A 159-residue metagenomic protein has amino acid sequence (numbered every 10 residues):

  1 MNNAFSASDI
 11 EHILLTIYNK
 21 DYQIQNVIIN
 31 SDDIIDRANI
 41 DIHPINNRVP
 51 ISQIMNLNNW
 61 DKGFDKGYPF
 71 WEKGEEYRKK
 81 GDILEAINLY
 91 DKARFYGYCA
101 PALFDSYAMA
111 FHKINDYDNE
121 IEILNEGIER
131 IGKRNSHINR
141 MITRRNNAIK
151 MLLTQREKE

Functional and structural regions predicted by a protein language model:
S52-P69: TPR-adjacent "capping" and linker segments in tetratricopeptide-repeat scaffold/adaptor proteins
K66, K73, S106-Y107, R145: Structural register within alpha-helical repeat arrays
